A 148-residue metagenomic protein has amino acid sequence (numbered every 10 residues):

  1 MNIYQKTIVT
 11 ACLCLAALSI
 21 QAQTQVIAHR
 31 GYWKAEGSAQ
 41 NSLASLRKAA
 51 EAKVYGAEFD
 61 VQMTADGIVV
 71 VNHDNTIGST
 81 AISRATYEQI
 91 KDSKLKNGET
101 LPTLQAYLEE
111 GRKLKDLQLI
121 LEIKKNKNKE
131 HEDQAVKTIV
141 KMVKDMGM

Functional and structural regions predicted by a protein language model:
M1-T24: Bacterial Sec-dependent N-terminal signal peptides
A22-M148: Phosphate-group recognition and catalysis centered on beta-loop-alpha active-site segments
